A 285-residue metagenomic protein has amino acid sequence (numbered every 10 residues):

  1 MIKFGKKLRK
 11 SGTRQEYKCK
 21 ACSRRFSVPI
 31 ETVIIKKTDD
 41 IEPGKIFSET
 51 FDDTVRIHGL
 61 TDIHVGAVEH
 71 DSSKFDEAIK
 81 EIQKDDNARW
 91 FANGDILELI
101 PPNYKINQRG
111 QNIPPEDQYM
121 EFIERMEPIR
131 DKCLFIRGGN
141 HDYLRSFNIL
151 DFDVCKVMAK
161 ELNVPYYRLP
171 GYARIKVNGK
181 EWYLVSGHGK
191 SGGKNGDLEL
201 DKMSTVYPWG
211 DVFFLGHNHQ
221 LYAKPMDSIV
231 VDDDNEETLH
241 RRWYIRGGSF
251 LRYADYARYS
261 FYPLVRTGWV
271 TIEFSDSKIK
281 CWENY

Functional and structural regions predicted by a protein language model:
M1-I2, K20: Cys/His/Pro-rich metal-binding microdomains
I2-F4, R25-P29: Short, non-ligating residues that shape and space the ligands of small metal-coordination modules and catalytic
K10-S27: Cysteine-rich micro-motifs
G44, F51, L60, V65-Y167: Core catalytic region of metal-dependent phosphoesterases/phosphodiesterases, especially metallo-beta-lactamase-like
F47-H58, Y172-L184, L239-R242: Beta-strand-turn-beta hairpins that frame and shape the catalytic cleft of phosphate-ester-processing enzymes
V55-I57, A88-F91, L184, V212-F214: Structural motif
C133-R137, Y143-K224: Charged, low-complexity C-terminal accessory regions
Y183-L184, K190-W282: Conserved beta-sheet core of the metallophosphoesterase superfamily
